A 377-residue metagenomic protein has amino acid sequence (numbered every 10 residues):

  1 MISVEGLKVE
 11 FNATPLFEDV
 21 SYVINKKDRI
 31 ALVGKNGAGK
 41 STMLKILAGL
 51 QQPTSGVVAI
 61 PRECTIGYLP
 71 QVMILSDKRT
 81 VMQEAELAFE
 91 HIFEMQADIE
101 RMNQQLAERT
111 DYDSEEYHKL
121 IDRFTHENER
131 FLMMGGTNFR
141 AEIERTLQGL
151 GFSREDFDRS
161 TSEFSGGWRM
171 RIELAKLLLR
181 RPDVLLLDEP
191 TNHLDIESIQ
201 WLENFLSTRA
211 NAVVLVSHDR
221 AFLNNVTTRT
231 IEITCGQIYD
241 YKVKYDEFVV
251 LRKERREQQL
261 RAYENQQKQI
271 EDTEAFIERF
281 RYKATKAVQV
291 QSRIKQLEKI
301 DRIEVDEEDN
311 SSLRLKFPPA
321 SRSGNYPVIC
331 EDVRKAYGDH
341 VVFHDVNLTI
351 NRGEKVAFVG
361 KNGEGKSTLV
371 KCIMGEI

Functional and structural regions predicted by a protein language model:
M1-Y263, S311-I377: ABC ATP-binding cassette signature C-motif
L251-F276, F280-D306: Intracellular alpha-helical coupling/juxtamembrane segments of multi-pass membrane proteins
